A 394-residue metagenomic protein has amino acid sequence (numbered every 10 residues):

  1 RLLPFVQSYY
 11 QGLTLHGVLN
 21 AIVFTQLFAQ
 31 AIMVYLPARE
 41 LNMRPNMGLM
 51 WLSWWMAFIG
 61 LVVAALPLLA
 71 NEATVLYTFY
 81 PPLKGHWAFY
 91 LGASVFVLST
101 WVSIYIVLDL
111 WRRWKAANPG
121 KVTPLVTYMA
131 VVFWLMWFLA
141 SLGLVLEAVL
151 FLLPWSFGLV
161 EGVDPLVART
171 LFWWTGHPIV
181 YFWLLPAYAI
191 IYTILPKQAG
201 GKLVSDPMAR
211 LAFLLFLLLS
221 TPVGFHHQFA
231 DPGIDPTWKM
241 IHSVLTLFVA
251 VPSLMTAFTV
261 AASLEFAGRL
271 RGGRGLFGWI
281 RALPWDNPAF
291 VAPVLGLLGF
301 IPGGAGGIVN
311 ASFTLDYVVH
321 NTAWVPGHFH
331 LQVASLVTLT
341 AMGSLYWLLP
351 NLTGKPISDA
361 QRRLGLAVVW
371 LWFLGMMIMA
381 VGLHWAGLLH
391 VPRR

Functional and structural regions predicted by a protein language model:
R1-L2, Q7-T74, W87-W111, V126-F157 (+6 more regions): Hydrophobic cores of alpha-helical transmembrane segments in multi-pass integral membrane proteins
L76-F79, D231-D235, Y317-H320: Membrane-interface helix termini and inter-helical loops of multi-pass transporters
P81-K84: Segments that form or flank anion-binding pockets
A116-K121, A267-W285, K355-D359: Membrane-interfacial, low-structure loops and terminal tails that flank and connect transmembrane helices in multi-pass
G120-T127, S205, I234-K239: Generic structural signal for alpha-helix starts
G162-L166: Ordered, amphipathic secondary-structure segments that act as subunit-interaction surfaces in large macromolecular
